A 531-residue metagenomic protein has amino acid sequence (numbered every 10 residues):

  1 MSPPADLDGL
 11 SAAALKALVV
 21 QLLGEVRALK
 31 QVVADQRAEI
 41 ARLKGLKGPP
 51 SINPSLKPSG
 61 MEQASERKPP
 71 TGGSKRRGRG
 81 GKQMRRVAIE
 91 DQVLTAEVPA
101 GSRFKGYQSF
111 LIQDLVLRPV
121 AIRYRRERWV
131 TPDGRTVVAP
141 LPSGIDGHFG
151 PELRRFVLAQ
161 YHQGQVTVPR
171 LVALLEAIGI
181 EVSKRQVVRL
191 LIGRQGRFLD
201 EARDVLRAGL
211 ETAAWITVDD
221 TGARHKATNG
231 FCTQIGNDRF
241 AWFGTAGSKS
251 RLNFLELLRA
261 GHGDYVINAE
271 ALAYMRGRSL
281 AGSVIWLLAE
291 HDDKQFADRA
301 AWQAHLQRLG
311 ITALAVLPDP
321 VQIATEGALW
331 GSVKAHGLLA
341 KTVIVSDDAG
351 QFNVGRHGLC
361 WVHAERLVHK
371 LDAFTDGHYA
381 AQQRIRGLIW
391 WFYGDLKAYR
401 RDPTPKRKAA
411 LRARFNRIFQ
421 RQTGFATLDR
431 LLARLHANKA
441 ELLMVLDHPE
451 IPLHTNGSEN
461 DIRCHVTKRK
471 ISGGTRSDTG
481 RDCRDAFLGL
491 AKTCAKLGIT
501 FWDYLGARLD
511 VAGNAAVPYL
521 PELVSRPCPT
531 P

Functional and structural regions predicted by a protein language model:
M1-H148, V218, Y265-I323: Short, flexible loop/hinge motifs at secondary-structure junctions
A34, R126-V130, R135-P531: Catalytic center-proximal scaffold of phosphoryl-transfer enzymes
